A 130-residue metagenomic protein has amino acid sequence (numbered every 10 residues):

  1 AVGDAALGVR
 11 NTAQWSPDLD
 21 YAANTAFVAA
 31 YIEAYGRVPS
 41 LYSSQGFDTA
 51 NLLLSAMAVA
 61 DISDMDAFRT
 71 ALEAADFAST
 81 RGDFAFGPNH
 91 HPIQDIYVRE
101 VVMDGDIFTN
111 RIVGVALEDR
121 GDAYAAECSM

Functional and structural regions predicted by a protein language model:
A1-M130: Extracytosolic ligand-binding ectodomains
